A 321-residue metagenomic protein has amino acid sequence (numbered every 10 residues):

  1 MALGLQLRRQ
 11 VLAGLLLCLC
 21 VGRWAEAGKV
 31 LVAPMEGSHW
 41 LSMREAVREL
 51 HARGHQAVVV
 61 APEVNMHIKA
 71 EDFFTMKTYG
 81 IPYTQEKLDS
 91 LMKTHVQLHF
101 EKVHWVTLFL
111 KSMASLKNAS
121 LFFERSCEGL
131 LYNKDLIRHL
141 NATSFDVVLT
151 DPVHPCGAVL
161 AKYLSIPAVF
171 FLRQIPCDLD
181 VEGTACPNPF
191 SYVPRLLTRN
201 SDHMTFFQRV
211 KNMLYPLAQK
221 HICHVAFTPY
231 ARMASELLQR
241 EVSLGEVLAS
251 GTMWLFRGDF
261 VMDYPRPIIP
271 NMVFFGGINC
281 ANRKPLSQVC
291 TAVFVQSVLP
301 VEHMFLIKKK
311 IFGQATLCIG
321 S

Functional and structural regions predicted by a protein language model:
A2-L237, G245, M262, P270-K284 (+3 more regions): Glycosyltransferase specificity loop/lid
V242: Conserved, non-catalytic sequence blocks in retroelement Pol enzymes and Pol-derived host proteins
V247-M262: Long, low-complexity segments enriched in small/aliphatic residues
